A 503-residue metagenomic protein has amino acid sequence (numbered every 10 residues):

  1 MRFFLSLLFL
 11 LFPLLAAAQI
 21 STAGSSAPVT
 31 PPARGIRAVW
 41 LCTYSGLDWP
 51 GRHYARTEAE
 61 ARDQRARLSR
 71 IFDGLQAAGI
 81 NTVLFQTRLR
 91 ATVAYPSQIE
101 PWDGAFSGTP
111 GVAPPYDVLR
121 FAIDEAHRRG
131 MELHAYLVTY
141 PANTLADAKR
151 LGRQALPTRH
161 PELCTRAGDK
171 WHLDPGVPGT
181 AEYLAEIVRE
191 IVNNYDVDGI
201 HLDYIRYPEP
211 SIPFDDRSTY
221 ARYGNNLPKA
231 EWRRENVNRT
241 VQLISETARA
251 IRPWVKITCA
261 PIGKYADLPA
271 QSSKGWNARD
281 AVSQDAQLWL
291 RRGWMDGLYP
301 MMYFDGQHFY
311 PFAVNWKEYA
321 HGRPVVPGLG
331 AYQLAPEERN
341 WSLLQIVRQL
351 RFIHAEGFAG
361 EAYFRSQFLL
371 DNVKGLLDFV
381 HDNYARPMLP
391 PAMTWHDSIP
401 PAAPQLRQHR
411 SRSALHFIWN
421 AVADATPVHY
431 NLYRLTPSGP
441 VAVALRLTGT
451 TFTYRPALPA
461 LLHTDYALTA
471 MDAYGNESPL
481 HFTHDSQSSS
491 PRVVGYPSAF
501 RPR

Functional and structural regions predicted by a protein language model:
R34, C42-R65, H134-A135, Y140-N194 (+1 more regions): Active-site-adjacent "subsite" loops/lids of carbohydrate-active enzymes
D63-T92, N194-G199, L288: Catalytic domains of carbohydrate-active enzymes, especially glycoside hydrolases
Q76-P114: Aromatic-lined carbohydrate-binding/catalytic grooves of carbohydrate-active enzymes
V93-G108, P141-A167, I205-N225, A270-N277: Aromatic- and acidic-residue-enriched segments that line the glycan-binding/catalytic groove of carbohydrate-active
R222-Q271, G275-E338: Glycoside hydrolase catalytic-domain groove-lining segments
A286-H308, R323-H396: Substrate-binding cleft of secreted/luminal carbohydrate-active enzymes
G375-A425, G475-R503: Pro/Thr/Ser/Gly-rich low-complexity, intrinsically disordered linker/stalk tracts
Y454-E477: Beta-strand-rich modules
